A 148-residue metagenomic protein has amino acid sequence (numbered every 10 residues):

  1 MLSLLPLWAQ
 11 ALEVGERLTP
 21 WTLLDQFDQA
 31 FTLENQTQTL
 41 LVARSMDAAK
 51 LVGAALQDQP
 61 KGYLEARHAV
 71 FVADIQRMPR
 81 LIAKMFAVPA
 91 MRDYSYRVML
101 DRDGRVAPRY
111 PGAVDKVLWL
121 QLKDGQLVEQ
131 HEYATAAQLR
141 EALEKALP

Functional and structural regions predicted by a protein language model:
M1-P6: Bacterial N-terminal signal peptides
L7-A11: Boundary at the C-terminal end of the N-terminal hydrophobic targeting segment
P20-T37: A short beta-strand-turn-helix
T32-K50: Short active-site neighborhood of thiol/selenol oxidoreductases, capturing the structured segment around
E34-N35, R102-Q138: Thiol/disulfide oxidoreductase modules built on the thioredoxin-like
A48-A90: Structural microenvironment flanking redox-active thiols in thiol-disulfide oxidoreductases
V70-V72, A87-V114: Short, internal strand/loop/helix patches that form the active-site neighborhood or redox-interaction surface
A136-P148: A short, polar/charged loop-to-alpha-helix boundary motif
